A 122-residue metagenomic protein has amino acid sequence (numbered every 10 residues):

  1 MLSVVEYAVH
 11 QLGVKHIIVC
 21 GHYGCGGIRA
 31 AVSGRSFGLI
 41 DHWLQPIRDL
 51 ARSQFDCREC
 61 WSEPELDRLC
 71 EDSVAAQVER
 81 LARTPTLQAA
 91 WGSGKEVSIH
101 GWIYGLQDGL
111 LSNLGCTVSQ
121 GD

Functional and structural regions predicted by a protein language model:
M1-K15, G26-D122: Divalent-metal-activated hydrolytic enzyme cores
V19: Conserved functional hotspot residues or short segments at active or partner-binding sites across diverse domains
